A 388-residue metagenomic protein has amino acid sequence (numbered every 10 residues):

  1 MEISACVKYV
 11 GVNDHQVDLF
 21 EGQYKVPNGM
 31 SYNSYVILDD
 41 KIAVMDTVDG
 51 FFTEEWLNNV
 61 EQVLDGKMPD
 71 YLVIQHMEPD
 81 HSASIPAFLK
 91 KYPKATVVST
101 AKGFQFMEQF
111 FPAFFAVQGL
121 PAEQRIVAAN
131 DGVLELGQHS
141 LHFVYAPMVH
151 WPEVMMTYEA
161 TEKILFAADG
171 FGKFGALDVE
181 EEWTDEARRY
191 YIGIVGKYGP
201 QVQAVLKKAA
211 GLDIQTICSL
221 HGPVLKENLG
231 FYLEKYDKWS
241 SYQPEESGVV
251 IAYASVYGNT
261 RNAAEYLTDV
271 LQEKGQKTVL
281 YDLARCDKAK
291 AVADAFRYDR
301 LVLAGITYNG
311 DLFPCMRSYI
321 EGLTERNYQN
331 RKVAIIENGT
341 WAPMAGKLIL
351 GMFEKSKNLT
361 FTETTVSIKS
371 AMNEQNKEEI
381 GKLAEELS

Functional and structural regions predicted by a protein language model:
E2-A5, V98-V154, Y198-A204: Metallo-beta-lactamase
E2-E61, M156-E159, K163-A167, T260: Conserved beta-strand hairpin/beta-sheet module of binuclear metal-dependent hydrolase folds, prominently
K41-A43, Y71, H139, K163-F166 (+3 more regions): Structural motif
M45-T47, P69-M77, V97-T100, L165-D169 (+1 more regions): Active-site neighborhood of phospho(di)ester-bond hydrolases with catalytic His/Asp-centered motifs
F51-S99: Active-site metal-binding motif and surrounding structural segment of the metallo-beta-lactamase
L177-I217, H221-V224, Y266-V279, A291-S388: FMN-binding flavodoxin-like domain, especially the glycine-rich phosphate-binding loop
C218-E245: Short N-terminal or domain-adjacent regulatory/targeting segments
A252-K274: Short, charged N-terminal beta->alpha structural module
